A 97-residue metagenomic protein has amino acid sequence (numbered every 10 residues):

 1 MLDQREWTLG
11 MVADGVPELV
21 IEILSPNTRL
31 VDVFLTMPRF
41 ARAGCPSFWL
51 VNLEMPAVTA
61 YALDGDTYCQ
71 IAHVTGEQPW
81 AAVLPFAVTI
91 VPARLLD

Functional and structural regions predicted by a protein language model:
M1-A43, S47-D97: C-terminal interaction segment
